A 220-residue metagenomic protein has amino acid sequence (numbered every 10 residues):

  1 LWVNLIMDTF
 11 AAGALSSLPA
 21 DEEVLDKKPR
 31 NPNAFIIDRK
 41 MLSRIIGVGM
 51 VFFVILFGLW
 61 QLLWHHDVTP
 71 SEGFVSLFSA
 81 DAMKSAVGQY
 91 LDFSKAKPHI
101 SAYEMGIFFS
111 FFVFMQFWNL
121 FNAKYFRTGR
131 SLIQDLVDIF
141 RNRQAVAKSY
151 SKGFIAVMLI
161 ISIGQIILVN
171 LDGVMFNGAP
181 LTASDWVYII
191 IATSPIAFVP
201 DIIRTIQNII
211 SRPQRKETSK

Functional and structural regions predicted by a protein language model:
L1-K220: C-terminal transmembrane helices and immediately adjacent loops/tails of multi-pass membrane transport proteins
